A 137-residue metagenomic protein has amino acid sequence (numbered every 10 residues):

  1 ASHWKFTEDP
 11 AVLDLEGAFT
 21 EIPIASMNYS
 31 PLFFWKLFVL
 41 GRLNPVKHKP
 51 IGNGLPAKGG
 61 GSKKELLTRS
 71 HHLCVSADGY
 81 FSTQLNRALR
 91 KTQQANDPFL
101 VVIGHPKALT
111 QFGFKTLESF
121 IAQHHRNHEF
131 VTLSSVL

Functional and structural regions predicted by a protein language model:
A1-H3, F130-S135: His/Asp/Glu-enriched short active-site or ligand-binding loop at hydrolase and phosphoryl-transfer sites
A1-Q93: Active-site-adjacent pocket scaffolds in enzyme catalytic domains
I22, V102, T132: Conserved, mostly hydrophobic/aromatic
A25-Y29, H105-L109, S135-V136: Active-site beta-loop-alpha junctions enriched in small/polar residues
F34-K36, F114, V136: Generic alpha-helix signal with a bias toward terminal, lower-confidence helices and secondary-structure junctions
K63-K64, S76-H124: Extended, basic/helix-rich recognition subdomains
R126-H128: Non-catalytic interaction surface on structured domains
